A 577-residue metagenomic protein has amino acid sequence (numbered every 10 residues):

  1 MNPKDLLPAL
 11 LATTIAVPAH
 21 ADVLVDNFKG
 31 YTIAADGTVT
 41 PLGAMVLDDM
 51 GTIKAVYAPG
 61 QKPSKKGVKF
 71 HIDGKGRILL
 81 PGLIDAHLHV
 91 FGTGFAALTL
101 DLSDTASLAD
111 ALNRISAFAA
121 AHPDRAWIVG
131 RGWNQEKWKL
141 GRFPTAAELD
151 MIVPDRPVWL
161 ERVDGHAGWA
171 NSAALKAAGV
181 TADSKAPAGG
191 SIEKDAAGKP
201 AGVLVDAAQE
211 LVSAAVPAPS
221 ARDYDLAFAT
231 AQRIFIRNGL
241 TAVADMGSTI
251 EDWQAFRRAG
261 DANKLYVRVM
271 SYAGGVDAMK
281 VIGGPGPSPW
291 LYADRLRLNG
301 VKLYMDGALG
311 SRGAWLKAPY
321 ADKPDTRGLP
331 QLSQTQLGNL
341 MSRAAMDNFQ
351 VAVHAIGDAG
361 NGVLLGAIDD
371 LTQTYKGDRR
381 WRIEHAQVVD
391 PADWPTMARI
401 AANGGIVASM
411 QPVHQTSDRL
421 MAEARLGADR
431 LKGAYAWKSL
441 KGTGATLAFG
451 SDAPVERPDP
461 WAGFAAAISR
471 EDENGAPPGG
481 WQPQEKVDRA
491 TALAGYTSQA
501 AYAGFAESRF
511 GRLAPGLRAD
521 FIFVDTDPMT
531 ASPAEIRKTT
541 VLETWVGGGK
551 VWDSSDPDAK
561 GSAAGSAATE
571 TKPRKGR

Functional and structural regions predicted by a protein language model:
N2-A19: Gram-negative bacterial Sec-dependent N-terminal signal peptides
V23-D26, G37-G283, N299, L303-G360 (+6 more regions): Divalent metal-binding segments
G30, T52, R77, Q135 (+16 more regions): Short, glycine-/Ser/Thr-/acidic-enriched flexible segments
T32-A34: Short solvent-exposed capping/turn motifs at the termini of beta-strands
L226, M341-A352, A359-W381, H385 (+6 more regions): His/Asp/Glu-enriched, well-ordered alpha-helical/loop segment that forms or immediately abuts the divalent-metal
G260-N263, P287-A293, Q373-K376, M397-G405: Acidic (Asp/Glu)-rich catalytic clusters
R295-G313, A402-Q415: Non-cysteine beta-strand/loop elements that form the S-adenosyl-L-methionine
D553-R577: Extracellular/periplasmic ectodomains of large secreted or surface enzymes and adhesion receptors
